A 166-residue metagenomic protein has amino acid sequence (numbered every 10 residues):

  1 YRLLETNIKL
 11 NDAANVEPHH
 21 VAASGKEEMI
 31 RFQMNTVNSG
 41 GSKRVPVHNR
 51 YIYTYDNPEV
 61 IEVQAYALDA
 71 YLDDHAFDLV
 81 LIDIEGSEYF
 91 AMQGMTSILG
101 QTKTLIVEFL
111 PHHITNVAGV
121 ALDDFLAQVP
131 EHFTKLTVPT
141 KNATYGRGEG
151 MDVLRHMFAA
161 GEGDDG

Functional and structural regions predicted by a protein language model:
Y1-G166: Phosphate/nucleotide-binding beta-alpha loop and adjacent structural elements of enzyme active sites
